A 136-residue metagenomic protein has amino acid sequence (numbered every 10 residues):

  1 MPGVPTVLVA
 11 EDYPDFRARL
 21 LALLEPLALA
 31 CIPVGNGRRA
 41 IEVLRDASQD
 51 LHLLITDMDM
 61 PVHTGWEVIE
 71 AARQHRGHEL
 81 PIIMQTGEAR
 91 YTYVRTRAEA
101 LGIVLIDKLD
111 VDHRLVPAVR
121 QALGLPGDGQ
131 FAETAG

Functional and structural regions predicted by a protein language model:
M1-L8, P14-L21, V94, V104 (+1 more regions): Non-catalytic signal-transmission and effector/linker regions of two-component phosphorelay proteins
P14-P33, L101: Two-component/phosphorelay signaling modules centered on CheY-like receiver
P33-L53: Acidic, metal-coordinating helix/loop segments flanking the phosphotransfer/catalytic sites of two-component signaling
N36-R39, T64-V68: Acidic catalytic/metal-coordinating carboxylates
R45-Q49, A71-E79, A100: Conserved phosphotransfer cores of two-component systems
D57: Active-site residues of response regulator receiver
M60: Receiver (REC) domain active-site loop signature in two-component systems and cognate sites in sensor histidine kinases
Q85-T86: Hydrophobic/aromatic residues positioned on beta-strands within the core alpha/beta folds
